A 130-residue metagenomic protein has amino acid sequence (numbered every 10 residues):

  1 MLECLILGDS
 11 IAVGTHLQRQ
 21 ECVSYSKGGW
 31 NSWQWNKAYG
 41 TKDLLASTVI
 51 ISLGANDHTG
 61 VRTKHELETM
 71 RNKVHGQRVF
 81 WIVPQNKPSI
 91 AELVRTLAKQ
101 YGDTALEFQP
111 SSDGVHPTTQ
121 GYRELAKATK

Functional and structural regions predicted by a protein language model:
L2-T69, Q85-E92: Conserved SGNH/GDSL esterase-like catalytic core that processes O-acyl groups on lipids and polysaccharides
I11, T15, L53, R71-H75 (+3 more regions): Sec/Tat-exported extracytoplasmic proteins
W35-A38, S112-K130: Histidine-centered active-site loop/cap adjacent to the catalytic His in serine esterases/O-acetyl transfer systems
L45, G76-Q77: Structured helix-beta-strand junction loops
Q77-Y122: Substrate-gating cap/lid alpha-helix
